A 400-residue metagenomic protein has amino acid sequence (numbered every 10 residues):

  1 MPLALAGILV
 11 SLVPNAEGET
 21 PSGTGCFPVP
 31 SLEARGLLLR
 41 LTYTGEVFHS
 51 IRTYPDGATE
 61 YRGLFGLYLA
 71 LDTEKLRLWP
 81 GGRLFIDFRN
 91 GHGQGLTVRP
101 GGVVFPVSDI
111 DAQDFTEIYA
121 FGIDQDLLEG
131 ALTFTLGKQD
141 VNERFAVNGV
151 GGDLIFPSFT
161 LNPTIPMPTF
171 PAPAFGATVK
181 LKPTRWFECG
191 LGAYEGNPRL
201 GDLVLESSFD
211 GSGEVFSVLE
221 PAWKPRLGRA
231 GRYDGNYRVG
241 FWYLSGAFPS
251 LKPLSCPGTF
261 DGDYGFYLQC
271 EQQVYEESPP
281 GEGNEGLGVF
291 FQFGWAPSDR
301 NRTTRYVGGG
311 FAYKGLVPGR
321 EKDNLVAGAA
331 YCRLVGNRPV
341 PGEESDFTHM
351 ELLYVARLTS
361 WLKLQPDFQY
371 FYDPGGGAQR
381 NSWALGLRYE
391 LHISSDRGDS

Functional and structural regions predicted by a protein language model:
E19-L39, D72-L84, L128-A131, W186 (+5 more regions): Short loop/turn motifs that connect adjacent beta-strands in outer-membrane beta-barrel proteins
L37, G63-L67, T116-I123, P173-V179 (+6 more regions): Hydrophobic, lipid-facing positions within transmembrane beta-strands of outer-membrane proteins
L39-V47, L84-N90, F134-K138, C189-E195 (+6 more regions): Transmembrane beta-barrel strands of outer-membrane/channel proteins
H49-G63, L78-A120, F209, G376: Surface-exposed loop and membrane-interface regions of Gram-negative outer-membrane beta-barrel proteins
G57-T59, G211-S212, D261, W295-Y306 (+2 more regions): Solvent-exposed loop/turn segments connecting transmembrane beta-strands in outer-membrane beta-barrel proteins
L96-G122, E129-S217: Surface-exposed coil loops of outer-membrane beta-barrel proteins
R226-G319: Long, well-ordered mid-to-C-terminal structural blocks that present hydrophobic/aromatic surfaces
N381-S400: Outer-membrane beta-barrel "beta-signal"
